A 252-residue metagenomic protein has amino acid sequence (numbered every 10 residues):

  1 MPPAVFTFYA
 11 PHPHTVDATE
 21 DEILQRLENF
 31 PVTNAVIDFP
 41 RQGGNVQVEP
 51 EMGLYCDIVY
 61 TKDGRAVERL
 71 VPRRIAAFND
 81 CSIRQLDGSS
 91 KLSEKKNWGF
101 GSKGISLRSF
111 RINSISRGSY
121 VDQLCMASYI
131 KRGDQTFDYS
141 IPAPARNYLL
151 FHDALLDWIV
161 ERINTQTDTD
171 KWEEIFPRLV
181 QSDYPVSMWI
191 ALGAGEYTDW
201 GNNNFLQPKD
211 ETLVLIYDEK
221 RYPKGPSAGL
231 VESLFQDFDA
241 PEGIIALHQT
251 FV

Functional and structural regions predicted by a protein language model:
M1-V180, S227-V252: Glycine-enriched loop-and-adjacent helix/strand subsegments that border the catalytic/binding cleft of enzyme cores
G53, R74-A76, G104, S187-A191 (+1 more regions): Active-site scaffold segments
F176-S187, Y197-P223: Acidic/histidine-enriched ion/cofactor-binding microenvironments in catalytic or ligand-binding pockets
